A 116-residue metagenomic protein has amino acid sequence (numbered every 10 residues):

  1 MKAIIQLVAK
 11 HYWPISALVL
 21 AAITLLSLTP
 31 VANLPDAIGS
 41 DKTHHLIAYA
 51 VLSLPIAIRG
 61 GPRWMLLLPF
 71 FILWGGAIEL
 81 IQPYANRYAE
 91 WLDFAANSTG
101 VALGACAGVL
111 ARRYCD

Functional and structural regions predicted by a protein language model:
M1-L54, F71: "…centered on the first transmembrane helix and the immediately adjacent amphipathic helix/loop
K10-P14, G60-L67, E90-W91: Membrane-helix interface segments
L20, L46, L68, E90-D93 (+1 more regions): Hydrophobic alpha-helical transmembrane segments of integral membrane proteins, especially multi-pass transporters
D36-K42, G75-V101: Interfacial helix-loop-helix junctions of multi-pass membrane proteins
I47-P62, V101-A111: Membrane-interfacial alpha-helical segments at the cytosolic side of multi-pass membrane proteins
V51-L52, I72-A85, A105-A111: Alpha-helical membrane-embedding segments and immediately adjacent membrane-interface amphipathic helices
I56, G60, W64-G76: Membrane-embedded alpha-helical segments that form the functional core of polytopic membrane enzymes, especially those
R113-D116: Short, charged juxtamembrane terminal tails flanking transmembrane helices
